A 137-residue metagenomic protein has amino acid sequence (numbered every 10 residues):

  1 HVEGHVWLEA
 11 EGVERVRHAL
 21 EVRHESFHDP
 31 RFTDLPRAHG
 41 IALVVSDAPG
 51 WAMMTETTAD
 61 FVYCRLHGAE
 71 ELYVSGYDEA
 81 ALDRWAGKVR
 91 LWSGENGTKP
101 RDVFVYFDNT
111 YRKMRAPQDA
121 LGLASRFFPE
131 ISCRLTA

Functional and structural regions predicted by a protein language model:
H1-A137: Residues lining hydrophobic/aromatic ligand-binding pockets adjacent to catalytic sites
